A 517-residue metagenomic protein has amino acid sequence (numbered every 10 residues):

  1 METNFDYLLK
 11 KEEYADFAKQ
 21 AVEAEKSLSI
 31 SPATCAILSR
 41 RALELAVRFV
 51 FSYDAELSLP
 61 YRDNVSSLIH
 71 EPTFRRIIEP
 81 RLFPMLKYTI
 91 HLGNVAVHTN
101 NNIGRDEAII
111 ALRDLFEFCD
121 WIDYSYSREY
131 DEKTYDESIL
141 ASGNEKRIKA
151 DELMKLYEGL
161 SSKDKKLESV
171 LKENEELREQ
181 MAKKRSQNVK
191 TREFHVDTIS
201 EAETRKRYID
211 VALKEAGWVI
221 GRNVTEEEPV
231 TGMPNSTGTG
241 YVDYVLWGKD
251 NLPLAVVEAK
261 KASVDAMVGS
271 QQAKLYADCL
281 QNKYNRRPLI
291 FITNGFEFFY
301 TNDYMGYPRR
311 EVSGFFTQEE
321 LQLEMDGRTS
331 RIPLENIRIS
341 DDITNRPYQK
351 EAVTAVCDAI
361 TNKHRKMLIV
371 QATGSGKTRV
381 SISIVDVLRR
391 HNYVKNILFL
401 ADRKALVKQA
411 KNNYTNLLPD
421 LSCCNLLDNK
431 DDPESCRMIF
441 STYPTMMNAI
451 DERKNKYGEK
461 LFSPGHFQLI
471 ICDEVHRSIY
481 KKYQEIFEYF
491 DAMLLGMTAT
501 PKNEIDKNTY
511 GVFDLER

Functional and structural regions predicted by a protein language model:
M1-E158: Amphipathic alpha-helical interface elements
V47-F51, H98, F116-S127, W218 (+5 more regions): Non-catalytic alpha-helical coupling and interface elements of nucleotide-dependent molecular machines and regulators
E79, F83-L86, I109-L112, A266-K274 (+3 more regions): Amphipathic alpha-helical transducer elements in NTP-driven molecular machines
D120-N396, A405-L421, E434-M438, P444-M447 (+1 more regions): ATP-dependent helicase/translocase motor core
T293-N294, A401, C472, T498: Short beta-strand/turn micro-motifs composed of small residues that flank or help shape donor/cofactor-binding pockets
L400-K404, D428-N429: A short hydrophobic beta-strand->loop->alpha-helix junction that borders the nucleotide-binding pocket of P-loop NTPases
C423-D432: Short acidic low-complexity segments
M447-R517: Signature of the SF2 helicase/ATPase Hel1-core->accessory helical subdomain module
